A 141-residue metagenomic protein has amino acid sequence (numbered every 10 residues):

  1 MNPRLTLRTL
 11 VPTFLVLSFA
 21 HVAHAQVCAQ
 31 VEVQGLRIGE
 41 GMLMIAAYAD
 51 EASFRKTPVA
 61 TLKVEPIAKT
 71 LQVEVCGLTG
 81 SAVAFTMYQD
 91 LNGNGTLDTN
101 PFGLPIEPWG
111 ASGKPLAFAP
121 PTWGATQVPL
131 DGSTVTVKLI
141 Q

Functional and structural regions predicted by a protein language model:
N2-V11: Bacterial N-terminal signal peptides that target proteins for export
F19-A25: Sec/Tat signal peptide C-region and signal peptidase I cleavage site
V27-G35: A short, amphipathic beta-strand motif
M44-Y48, A84-T86: Beta-strand signatures of extracellular beta-sandwich domains
T70-L78: Exposed aromatic-hydrophobic patches
S81-L91: A short, solvent-exposed beta-strand micro-motif common in secreted/extracellular proteins
L91-T99: Acidic, glycine-anchored loop motifs typical of Ca2+
E107-Q141: Extracellular beta-sheet/turn segments enriched in Thr/Pro/Gly and aliphatic residues
